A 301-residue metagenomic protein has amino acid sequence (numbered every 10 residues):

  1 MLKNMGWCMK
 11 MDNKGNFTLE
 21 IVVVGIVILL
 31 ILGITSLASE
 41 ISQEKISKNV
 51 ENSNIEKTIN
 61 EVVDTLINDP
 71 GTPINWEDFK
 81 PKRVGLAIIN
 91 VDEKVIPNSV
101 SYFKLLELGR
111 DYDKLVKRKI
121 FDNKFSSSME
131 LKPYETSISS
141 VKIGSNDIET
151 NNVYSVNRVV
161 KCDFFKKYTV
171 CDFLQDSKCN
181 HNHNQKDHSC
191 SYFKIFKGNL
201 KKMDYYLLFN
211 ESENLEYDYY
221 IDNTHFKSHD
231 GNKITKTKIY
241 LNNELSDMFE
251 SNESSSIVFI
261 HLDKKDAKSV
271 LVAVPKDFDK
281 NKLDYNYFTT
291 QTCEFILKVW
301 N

Functional and structural regions predicted by a protein language model:
M1-K10: Short, Lys/Arg-enriched N-terminal segments with co-localized hydrophobic residues within the first ~10-30 amino acids
M9-S42: N-terminal single-pass transmembrane signal-anchor helix
L32-N301: Long, compositionally biased, intrinsically disordered regions
